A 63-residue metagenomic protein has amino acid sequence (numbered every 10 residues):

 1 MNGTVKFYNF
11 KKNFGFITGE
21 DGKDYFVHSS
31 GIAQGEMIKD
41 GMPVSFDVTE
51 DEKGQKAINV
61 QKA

Functional and structural regions predicted by a protein language model:
M1-N9: Structural detector for short beta-strands of small beta-barrel domains
N2, D24-F26, P43: Well-ordered beta-strand positions in beta-sheet-rich domains
K12-I17: Short aromatic-glycine-enriched beta-strand elements
E20, G31, E50-E52: A generic beta-sheet turn/junction motif
K23-E36: Beta-strand/loop nucleic-acid-binding surfaces
A33-F46: Short nucleic-acid-contacting surface segments enriched for D/E, G, S/T with interspersed K/R
T49-A63: OB-fold/S1-family single-stranded nucleic acid-binding modules
